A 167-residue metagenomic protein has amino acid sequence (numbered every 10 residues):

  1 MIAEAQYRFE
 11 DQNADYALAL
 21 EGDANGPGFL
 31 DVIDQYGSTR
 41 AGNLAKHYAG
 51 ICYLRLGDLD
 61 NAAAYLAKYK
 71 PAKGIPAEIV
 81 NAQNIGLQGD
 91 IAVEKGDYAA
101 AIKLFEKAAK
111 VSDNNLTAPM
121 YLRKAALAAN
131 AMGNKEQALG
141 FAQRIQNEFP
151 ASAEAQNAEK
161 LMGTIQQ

Functional and structural regions predicted by a protein language model:
Q35-G42, L56, K70-N81, A109-A118 (+1 more regions): Short solvent-exposed coil/turn linkers within tandem alpha-helical repeat scaffolds
